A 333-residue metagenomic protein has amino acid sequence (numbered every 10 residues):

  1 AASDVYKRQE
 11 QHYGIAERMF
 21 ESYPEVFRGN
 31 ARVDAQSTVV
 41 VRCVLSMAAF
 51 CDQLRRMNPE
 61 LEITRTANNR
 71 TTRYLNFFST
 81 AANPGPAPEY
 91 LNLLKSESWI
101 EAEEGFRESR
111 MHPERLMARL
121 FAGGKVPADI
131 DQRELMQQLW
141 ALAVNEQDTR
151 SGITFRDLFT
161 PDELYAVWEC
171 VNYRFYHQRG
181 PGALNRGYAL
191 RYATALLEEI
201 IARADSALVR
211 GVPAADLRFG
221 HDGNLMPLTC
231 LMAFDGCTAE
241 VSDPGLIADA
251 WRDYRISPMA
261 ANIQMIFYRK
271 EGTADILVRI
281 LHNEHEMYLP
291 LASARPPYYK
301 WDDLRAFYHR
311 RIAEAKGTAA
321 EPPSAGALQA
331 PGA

Functional and structural regions predicted by a protein language model:
A1-R32, T38-D216, G220-A333: Signature for phosphate-centric chemistry
